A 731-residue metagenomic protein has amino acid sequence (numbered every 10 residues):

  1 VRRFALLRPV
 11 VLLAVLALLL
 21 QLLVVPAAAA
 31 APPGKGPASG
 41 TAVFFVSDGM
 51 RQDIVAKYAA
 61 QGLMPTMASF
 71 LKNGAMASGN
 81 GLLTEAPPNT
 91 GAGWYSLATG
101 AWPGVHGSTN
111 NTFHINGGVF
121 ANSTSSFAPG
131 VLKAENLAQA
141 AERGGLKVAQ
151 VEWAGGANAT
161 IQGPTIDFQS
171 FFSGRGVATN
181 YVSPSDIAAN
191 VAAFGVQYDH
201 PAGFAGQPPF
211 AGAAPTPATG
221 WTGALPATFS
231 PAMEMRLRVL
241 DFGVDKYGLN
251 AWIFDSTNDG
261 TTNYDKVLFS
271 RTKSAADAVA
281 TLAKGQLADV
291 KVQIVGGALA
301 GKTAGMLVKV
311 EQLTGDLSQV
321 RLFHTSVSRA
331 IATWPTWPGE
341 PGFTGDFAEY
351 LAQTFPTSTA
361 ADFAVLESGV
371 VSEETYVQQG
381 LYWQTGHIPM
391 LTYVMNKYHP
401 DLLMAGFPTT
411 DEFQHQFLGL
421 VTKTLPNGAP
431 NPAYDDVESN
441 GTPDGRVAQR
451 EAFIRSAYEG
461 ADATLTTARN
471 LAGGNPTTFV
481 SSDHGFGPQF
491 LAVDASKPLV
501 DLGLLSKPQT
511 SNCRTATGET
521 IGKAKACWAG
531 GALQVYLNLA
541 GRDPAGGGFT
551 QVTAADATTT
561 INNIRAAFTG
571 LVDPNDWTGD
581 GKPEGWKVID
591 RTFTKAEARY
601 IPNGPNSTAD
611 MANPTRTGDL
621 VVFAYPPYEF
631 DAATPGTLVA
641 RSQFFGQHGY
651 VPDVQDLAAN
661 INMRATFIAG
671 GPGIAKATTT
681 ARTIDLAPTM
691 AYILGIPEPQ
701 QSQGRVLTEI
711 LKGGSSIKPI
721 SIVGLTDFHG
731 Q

Functional and structural regions predicted by a protein language model:
V10-L23: Bacterial N-terminal signal peptides
L20-K35: C-terminal region of N-terminal signal peptides and the immediate post-cleavage residues of exported proteins
A31-M76, G163, S173, A188-N190 (+2 more regions): Active-site-proximal N-terminal segment of extracellular/periplasmic enzymes that hydrolyze or transfer
P37, I54, E374-L403, G419-F479 (+6 more regions): A long, amphipathic alpha-helix that forms part of the scaffold/cap immediately adjacent to metal-dependent active
S47, S78-G79, A86-P87, A92 (+5 more regions): Secreted, luminal/periplasmic, and some membrane-associated catalytic domains that remodel anionic oxygen-ester
D53-V105, K147-A149: Short, structured active-site-proximal loop/turn typified by the sulfatase FGly-forming signature C/S-X-P-X-R
R616, A624-P672: C-terminal, low-complexity/hydrophilic appendages and adjacent surface loops of extracellular/periplasmic anionic
G714-Q731: Acidic, metal/ion-coordinating pockets
